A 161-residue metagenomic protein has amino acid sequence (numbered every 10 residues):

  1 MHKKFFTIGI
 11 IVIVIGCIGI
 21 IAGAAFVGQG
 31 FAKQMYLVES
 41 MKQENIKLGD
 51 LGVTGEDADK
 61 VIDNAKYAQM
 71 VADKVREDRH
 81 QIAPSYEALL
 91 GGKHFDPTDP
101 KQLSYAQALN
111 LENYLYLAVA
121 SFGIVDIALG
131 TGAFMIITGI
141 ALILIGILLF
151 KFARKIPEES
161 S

Functional and structural regions predicted by a protein language model:
M1-V14, G123-S161: Juxtamembrane interface at the cytosolic side of transmembrane helices
I10-A24: Hydrophobic membrane-insertion alpha-helices, especially the h-region of bacterial N-terminal signal peptides
I21-A32, L144-K151: Structural signature of transmembrane alpha-helix termini at the membrane-water interface
V27-K47: Alpha-helical transmembrane signal-anchor/signal-peptide segments
K42-N113: Long, solvent-exposed extracytoplasmic domains/loops
P100-I136: Short, aromatic-rich amphipathic segments at membrane interfaces that lie adjacent to a transmembrane helix or signal
